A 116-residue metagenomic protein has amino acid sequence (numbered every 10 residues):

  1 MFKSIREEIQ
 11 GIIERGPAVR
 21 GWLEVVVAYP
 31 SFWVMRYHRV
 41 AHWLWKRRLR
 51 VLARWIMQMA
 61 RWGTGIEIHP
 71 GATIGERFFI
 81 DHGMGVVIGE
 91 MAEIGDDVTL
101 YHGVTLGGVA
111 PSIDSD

Functional and structural regions predicted by a protein language model:
M1-T64: Terminal amphipathic alpha-helical/low-complexity segments used for targeting or macromolecular assembly
K46-D116: Flexible, glycine/small-residue-enriched loop-and-beta-strand segment within the central core of proteins
